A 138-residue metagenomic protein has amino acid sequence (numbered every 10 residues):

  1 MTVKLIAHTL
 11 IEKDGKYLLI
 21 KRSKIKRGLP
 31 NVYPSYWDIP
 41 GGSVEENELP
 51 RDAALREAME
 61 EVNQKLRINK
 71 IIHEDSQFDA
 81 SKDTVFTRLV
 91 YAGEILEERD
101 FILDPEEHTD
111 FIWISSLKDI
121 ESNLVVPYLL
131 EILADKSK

Functional and structural regions predicted by a protein language model:
M1-D38: N-terminal strand-loop-strand
M1-V3, N31-Y36, S81-T87, P105-H108: A generic structural micro-feature
K13, D75-D100, S116-K118, I132: Active-site-adjacent beta-strand/loop module that shapes the phosphate/pyrophosphate-binding cleft
S23, I72-S76: Generic short beta-strand segments
K24-I25, V44, H108: Residue-level signature for short turns and capping positions that connect secondary-structure elements
W37, A92, I102-L133: NUDIX/MutT-family hydrolases
I39-I72, Y91: The catalytic Nudix box helix
D135-K138: Generic C-terminal helix-cap and adjacent flexible tail
